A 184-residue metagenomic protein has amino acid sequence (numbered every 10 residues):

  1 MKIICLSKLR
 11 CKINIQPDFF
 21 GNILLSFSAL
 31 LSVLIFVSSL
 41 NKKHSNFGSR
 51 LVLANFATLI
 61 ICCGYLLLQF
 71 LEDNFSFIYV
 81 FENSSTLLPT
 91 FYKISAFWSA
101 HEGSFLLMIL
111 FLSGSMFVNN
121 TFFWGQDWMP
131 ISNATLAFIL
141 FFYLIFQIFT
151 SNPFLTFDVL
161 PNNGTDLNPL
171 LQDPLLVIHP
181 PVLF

Functional and structural regions predicted by a protein language model:
C5-F184: Polytopic transmembrane helical bundles with strong interfacial aromatic enrichment
